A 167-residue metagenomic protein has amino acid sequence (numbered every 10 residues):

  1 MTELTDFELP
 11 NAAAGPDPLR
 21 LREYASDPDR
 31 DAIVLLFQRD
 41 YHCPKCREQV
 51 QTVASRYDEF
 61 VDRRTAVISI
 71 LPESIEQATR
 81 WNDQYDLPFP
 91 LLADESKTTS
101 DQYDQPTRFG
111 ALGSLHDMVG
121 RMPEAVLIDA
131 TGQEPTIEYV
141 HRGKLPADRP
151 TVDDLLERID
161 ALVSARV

Functional and structural regions predicted by a protein language model:
M1-A25: N-terminal "domain-start" segment that seeds a small globular fold
A12, I70, L92-D94: Conserved beta-strand termini and adjacent loop/short-helix elements that scaffold enzyme active sites in alpha/beta
A13-D17, P28-R30, A130-T136: Short, solvent-exposed loop/turn segments that connect beta-strands within catalytic domains and beta-strand-rich
R22-V53: Short active-site neighborhood of thiol/selenol oxidoreductases, capturing the structured segment around
C43-P44, D154-V167: Short, solvent-exposed cationic patches
K45, Q77-R80, T99-Q102: Phosphate- and divalent-cation-binding pockets in alpha/beta enzyme and binding domains that engage nucleotide-derived
E48-L87: Structural microenvironment flanking redox-active thiols in thiol-disulfide oxidoreductases
F89-P150, R158-L162: Thiol/selenol-based redox catalytic cores and closely related redox-interacting motifs
